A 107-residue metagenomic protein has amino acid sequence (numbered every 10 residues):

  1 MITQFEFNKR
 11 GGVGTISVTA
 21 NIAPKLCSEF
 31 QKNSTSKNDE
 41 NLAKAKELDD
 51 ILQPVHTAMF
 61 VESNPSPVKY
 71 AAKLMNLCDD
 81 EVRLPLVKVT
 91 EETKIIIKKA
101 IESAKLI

Functional and structural regions predicted by a protein language model:
I2-T3: Short acidic active-site motifs
E6-I107: Structured C-terminal cap/extension of enzyme domains
